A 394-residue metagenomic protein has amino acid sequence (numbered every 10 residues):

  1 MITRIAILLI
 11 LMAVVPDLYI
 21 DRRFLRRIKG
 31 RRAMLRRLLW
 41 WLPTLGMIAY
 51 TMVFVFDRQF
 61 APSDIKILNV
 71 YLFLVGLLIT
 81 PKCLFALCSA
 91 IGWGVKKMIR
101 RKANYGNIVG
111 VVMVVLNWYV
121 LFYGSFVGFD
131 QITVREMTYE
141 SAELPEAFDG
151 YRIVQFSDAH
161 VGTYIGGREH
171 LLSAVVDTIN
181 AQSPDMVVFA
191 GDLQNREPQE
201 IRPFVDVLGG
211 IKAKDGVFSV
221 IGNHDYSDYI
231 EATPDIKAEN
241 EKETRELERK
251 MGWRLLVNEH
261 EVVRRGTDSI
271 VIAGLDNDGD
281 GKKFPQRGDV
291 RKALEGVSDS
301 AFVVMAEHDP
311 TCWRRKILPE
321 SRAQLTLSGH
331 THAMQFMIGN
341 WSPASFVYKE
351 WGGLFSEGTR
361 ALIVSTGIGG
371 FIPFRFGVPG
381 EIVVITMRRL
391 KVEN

Functional and structural regions predicted by a protein language model:
M1-D130, V392: Non-catalytic terminal accessory segments
M1-I10, M98-A103, D130-R135, A159-L172 (+2 more regions): Short N-terminal secondary-structure initiator segments
Y19-I28, I99-L116, T138-P145, L172-V187 (+1 more regions): Short, charge-rich amphipathic segments
L87, E136-T138, V384: Beta-strand secondary-structure signal
N117-L144, T163-G167: Hydrophobic alpha-helical transmembrane segments in integral membrane proteins
A147-E393: Soluble catalytic domains of enzymes that build or remodel membrane lipids, polysaccharides, and related
